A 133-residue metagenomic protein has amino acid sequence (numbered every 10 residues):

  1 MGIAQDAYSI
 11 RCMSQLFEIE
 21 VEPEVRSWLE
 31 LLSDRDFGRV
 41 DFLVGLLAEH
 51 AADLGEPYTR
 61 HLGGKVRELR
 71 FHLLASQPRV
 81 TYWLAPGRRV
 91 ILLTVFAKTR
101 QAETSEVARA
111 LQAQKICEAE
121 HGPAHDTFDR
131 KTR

Functional and structural regions predicted by a protein language model:
M1-Q77, P86-V90, F96-R133: Basic, Lys/Arg-enriched alpha-helical interface segments
